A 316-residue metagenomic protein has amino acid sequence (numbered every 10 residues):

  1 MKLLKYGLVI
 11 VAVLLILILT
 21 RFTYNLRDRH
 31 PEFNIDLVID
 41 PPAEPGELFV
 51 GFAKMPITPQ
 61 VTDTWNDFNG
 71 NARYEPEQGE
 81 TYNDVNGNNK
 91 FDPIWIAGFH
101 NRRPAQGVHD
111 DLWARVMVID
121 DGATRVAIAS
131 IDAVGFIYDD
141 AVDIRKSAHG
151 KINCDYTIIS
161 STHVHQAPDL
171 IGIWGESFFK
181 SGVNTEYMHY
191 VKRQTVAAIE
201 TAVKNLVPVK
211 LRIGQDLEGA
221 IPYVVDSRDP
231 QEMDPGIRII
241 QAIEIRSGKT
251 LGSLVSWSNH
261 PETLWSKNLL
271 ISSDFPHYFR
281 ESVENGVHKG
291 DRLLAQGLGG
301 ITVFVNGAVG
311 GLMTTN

Functional and structural regions predicted by a protein language model:
L4-V9, L17-N316: Conserved beta-alpha junction segments in alpha/beta enzyme cores
